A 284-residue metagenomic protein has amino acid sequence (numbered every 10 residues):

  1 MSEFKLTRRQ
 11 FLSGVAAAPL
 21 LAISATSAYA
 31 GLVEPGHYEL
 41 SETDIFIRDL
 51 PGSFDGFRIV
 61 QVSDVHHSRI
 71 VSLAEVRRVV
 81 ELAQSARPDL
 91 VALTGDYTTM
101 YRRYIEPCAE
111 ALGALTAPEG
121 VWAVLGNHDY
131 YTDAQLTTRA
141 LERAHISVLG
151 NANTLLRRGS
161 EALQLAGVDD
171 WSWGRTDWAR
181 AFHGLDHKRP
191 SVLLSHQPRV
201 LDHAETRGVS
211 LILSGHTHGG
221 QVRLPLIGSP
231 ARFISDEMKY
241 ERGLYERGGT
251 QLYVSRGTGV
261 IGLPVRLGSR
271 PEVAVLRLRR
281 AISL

Functional and structural regions predicted by a protein language model:
M1-A22: N-terminal secretory signal peptides and thylakoid transit peptides that target proteins across membranes
I23-V60, I70-A74, R78-E81: C-terminal segment of N-terminal export signals and the immediately downstream linker at the start of the mature
S41-F46, P107-T176, F182-L185: Extended active-site neighborhood of metal-dependent phosphoesterases/phosphodiesterases
I47-I59, T154-L165, R247-Q251: Beta-strand-turn-beta hairpins that frame and shape the catalytic cleft of phosphate-ester-processing enzymes
F57-R139: Membrane-embedded segments
V62-S63, V91-G95, V121-N127, L149 (+3 more regions): Active-site neighborhood of phospho(di)ester-bond hydrolases with catalytic His/Asp-centered motifs
S68-I70, T99-R102, N127-Q135, L155-R158 (+5 more regions): Active-site environment of divalent metal-dependent phosphoester hydrolases
P198-A274, I282-S283: Conserved beta-sheet core of the metallophosphoesterase superfamily
